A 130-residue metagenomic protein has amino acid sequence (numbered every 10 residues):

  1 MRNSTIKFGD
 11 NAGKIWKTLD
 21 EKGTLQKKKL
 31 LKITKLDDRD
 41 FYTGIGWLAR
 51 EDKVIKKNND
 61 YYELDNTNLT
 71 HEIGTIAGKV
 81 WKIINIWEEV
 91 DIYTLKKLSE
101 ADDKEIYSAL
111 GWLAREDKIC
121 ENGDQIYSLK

Functional and structural regions predicted by a protein language model:
M1-G13, K56-W81, Y107-S108, Q125-K130: Short alpha-helical segments that sit at the start of domains
T5-I33, T70-L98: Short amphipathic alpha-helical interface segments
Q26, D38, I55-K56, D103 (+1 more regions): Residue-level detector of short coil/turn "hinge" positions at structural boundaries
L36-W47, A101-W112: Short amphipathic alpha-helical interaction segments
A49-N59, A114-D124: A short, conserved structural fragment
K97-E100, D117: Long, low-complexity acidic/proline-rich regions
